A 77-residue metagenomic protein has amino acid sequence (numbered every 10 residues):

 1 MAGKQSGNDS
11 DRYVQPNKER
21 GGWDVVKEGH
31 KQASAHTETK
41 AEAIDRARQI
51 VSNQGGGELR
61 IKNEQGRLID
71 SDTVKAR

Functional and structural regions predicted by a protein language model:
M1-R20, R60, D70-R77: Short N-terminal "domain-start" leader segments that mark the transition from disordered tails or signal peptides into
N17, V26-E28: Generic beta-structure capping elements
G29-K31, G66: Residue-level signal for glycine
A35-T37, D72: Short hydrophobic alpha-helix segments
T37-N53: A short, charged, amphipathic alpha-helix used as a generic interaction element across diverse proteins
G56-E64: A short amphipathic beta-strand at an alpha->beta junction
